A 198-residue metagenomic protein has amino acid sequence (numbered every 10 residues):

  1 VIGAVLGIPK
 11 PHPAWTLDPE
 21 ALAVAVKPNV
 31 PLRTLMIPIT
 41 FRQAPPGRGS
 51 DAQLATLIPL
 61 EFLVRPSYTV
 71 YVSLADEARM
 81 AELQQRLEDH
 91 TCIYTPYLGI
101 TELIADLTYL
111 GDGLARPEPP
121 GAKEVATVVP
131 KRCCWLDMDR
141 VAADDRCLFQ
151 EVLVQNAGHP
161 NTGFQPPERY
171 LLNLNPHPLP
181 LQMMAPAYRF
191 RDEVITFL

Functional and structural regions predicted by a protein language model:
V1-R48: Glycine/small-residue-rich interface belts in oligomeric ring/scaffold proteins and their assembly partners
N29-L198: Internal, well-folded beta-alpha domain core
